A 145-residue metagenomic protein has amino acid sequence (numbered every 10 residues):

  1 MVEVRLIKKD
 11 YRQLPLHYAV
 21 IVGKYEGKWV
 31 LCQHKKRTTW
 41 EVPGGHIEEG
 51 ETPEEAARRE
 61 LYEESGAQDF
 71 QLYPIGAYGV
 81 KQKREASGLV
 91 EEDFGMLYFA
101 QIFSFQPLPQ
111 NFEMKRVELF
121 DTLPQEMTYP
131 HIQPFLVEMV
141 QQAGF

Functional and structural regions predicted by a protein language model:
M1-V20: Acidic, metal-coordinating catalytic segment for phosphate/diphosphate chemistry, firing primarily on the Nudix
R5-Y11, G79-E85, E92, F112 (+2 more regions): Class I (Rossmann-like) S-adenosyl-L-methionine-dependent methyltransferase catalytic domain, capturing the SAM-binding
I21, P74, Y98-A100: A structural signal for short, well-ordered beta-strand segments
K24-E63: Conserved Nudix-box catalytic region and its N-terminal flanking loop in Nudix hydrolases and closely related
W29, S104-P109: Short helix-loop capping/hinge motifs at secondary-structure junctions, enriched in acidic/polar residues
Q68-A77: A short coil-to-beta-strand element that immediately follows conserved catalytic motifs
Y78-Q106: Active-site-adjacent beta-strand/loop module that shapes the phosphate/pyrophosphate-binding cleft
M96-F99, L108-Q141: NUDIX/MutT-family hydrolases
